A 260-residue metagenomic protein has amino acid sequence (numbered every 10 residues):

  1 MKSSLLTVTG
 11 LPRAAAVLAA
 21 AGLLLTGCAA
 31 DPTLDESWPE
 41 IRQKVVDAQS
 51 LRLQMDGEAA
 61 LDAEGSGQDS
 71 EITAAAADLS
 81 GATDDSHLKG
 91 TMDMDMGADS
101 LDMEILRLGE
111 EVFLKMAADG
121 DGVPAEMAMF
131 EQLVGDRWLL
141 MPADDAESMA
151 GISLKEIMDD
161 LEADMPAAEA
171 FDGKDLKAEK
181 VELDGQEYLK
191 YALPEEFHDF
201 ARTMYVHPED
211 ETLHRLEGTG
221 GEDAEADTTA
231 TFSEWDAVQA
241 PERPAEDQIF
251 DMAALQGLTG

Functional and structural regions predicted by a protein language model:
K2-A16: Bacterial N-terminal signal peptides that target proteins for export
L24-G27: C-terminal motif of bacterial Sec signal peptides marking the signal peptidase cleavage site
A29-G260: Subset-of-secretome marker
